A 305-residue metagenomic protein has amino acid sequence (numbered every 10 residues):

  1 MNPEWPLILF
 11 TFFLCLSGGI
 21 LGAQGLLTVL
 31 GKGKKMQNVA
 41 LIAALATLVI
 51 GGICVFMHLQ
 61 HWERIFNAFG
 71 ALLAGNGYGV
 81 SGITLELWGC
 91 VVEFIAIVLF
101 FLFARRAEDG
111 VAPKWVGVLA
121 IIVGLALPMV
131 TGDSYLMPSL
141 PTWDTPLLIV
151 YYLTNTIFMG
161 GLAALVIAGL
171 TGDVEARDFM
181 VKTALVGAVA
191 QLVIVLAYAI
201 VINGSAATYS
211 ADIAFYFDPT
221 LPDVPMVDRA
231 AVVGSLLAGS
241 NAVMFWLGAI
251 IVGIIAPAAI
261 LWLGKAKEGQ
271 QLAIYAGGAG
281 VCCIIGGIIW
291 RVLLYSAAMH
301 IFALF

Functional and structural regions predicted by a protein language model:
M1, L30-G33, G75-G79, R106-E108: Cytosolic juxtamembrane amphipathic/interface segments immediately preceding and feeding into a transmembrane helix
M1-G52, V292, S296-A298: N-terminal signal-anchor module of multipass membrane proteins
W5, T11-C15, G31-K32, V91 (+3 more regions): Long, contiguous internal "core" modules enriched in hydrophobic/ aromatic residues
S17-L21, G25-T28, A43-N67, A71 (+1 more regions): Transmembrane-helix bundle segments that line or gate the permeation/cavity pathway in multi-pass membrane proteins
G31, Q37, L59, Y198-S210 (+1 more regions): Juxtamembrane/interface segments at transmembrane-helix termini
H61-A68, G204-I213, L304: Functional transmembrane-helix hotspots
R64-G79, L221-V233: Extracytosolic (periplasmic/ER-lumenal) interhelical loops and adjacent juxtamembrane/interface segments of multi-pass
P138-W143, Y295-L304: Interfacial helix-loop-helix junctions of multi-pass membrane proteins
